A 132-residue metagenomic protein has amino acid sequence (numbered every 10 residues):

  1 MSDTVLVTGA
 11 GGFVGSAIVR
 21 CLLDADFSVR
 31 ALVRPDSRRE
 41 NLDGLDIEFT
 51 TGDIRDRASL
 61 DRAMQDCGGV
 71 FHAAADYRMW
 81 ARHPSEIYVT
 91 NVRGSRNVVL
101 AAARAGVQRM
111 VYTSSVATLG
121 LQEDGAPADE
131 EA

Functional and structural regions predicted by a protein language model:
D3-F27: N-terminal Rossmann NAD(P)H-binding glycine-rich loop of SDR-like oxidoreductase domains
T8, L32, V70-A74, M110-V116: SDR active-site strand-loop-helix element
S16-I18, N41, A81-R82, L121-E123: Short glycine-/acidic-enriched loop or helix-start segments at secondary-structure transitions that form or flank
F27, I47, V107: Short phosphate-binding/catalytic loops that engage adenosine nucleotides
F27-S37: Conserved glycine-rich Rossmann-like NAD(P)H-binding loop of the short-chain dehydrogenase/reductase
D36-D43, I47-T90, A101: NAD(P)H-binding glycine-rich loop region in Rossmannoid oxidoreductase-like domains and their noncatalytic homologs
S85, R93-A132: Conserved Rossmann-fold NAD(P)-dependent oxidoreductase catalytic core, especially the SDR/UDP-sugar
